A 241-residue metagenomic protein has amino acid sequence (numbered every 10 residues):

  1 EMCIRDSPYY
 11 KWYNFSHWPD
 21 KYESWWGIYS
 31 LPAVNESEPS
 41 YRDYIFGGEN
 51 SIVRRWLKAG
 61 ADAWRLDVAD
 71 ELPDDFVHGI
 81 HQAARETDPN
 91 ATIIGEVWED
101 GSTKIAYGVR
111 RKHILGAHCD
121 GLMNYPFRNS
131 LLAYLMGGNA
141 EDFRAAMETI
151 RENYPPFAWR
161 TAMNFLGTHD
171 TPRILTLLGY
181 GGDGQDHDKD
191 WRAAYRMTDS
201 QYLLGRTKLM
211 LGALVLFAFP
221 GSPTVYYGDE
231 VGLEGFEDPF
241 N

Functional and structural regions predicted by a protein language model:
E1, R5-A59, I80-E86, T103-K104: Substrate-binding/active-site clefts of carbohydrate-active enzymes
E23-S24, Y154, L204-G205, L216: Short Gly/Pro-enriched turn/cap motifs at secondary-structure boundaries
I28-Y44, A61-E71, S130-A140, A193-L204: The substrate-binding groove and active-site-proximal loops of carbohydrate-active enzymes, especially glycoside
E36, Y125, G167-T168: Active-site donor-binding loop signature of nucleotide-sugar glycosyltransferases
I52-R54, D62, D67-A162, V215 (+1 more regions): Active-site-proximal helices and loops of the catalytic beta/alpha 8
A106-G108, D120-G121, N164-Y195, A213-N241: Aromatic/acidic polysaccharide-binding cleft in carbohydrate-active enzymes
L209-L211: Outer-membrane beta-barrel transmembrane strands
